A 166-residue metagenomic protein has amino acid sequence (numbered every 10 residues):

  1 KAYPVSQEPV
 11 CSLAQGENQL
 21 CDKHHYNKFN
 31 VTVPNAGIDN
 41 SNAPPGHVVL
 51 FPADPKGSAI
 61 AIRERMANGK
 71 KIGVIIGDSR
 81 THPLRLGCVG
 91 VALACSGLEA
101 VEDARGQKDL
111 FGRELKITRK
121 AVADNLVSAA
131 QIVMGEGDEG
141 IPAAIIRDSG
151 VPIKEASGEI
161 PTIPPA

Functional and structural regions predicted by a protein language model:
K1-H47, K71-A166: A structural signal for small-residue-enriched, beta-sheet-centric alpha/beta enzyme cores and oligomeric scaffold folds
F51-I72: Phosphate-interacting basic helix/loop segments used at nucleotide- and nucleic-acid interfaces
